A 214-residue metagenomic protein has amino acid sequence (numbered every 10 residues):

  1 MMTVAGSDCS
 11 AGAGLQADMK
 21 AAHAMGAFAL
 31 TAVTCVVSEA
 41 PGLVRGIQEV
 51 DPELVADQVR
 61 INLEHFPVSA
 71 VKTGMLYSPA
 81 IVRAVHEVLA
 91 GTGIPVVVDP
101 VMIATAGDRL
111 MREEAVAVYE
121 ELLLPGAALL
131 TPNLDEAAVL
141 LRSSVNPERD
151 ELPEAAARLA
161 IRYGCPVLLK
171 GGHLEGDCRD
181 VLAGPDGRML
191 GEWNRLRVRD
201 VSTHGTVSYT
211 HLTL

Functional and structural regions predicted by a protein language model:
M1-T3, M19-T105: Conserved N-terminal subdomain of the carbohydrate kinase-like
V4-S10, L190-T206: Short pre-catalytic strand/loop immediately N-terminal to key active-site residues, enriched for Gly-Thr
S7, T73-G74, D108, T203: Glycine- and other small-residue-rich loops at beta-strand/loop junctions that grip anionic moieties
L43-E49, D108-E113, R142-N146, R199: Short glycine-enriched, charge-decorated loop/helix-capping segments at active-site entrances that position
Q48-L54, G107-L124: Conserved phosphate-binding/catalytic loop of the ribokinase/pfkB sugar-kinase fold
E113-M189: Conserved phosphate/ATP/ADP-binding segment of small-molecule kinases
T210-L214: Conserved small/polar residues in nucleotide/adenosyl-binding loops
